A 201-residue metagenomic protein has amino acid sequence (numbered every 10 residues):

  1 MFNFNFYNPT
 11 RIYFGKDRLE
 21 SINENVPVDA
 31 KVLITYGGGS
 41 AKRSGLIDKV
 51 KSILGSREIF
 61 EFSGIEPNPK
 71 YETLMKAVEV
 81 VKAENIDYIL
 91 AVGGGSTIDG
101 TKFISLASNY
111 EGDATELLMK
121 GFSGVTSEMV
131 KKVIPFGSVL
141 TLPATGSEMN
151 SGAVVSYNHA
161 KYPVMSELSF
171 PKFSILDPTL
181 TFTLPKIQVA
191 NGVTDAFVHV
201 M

Functional and structural regions predicted by a protein language model:
M1-Y88: ATP/NTP phosphate-donor binding region
R11, K31-L33, F60, D87-L90 (+3 more regions): Structural motif
G39-R43, G94-I98, A144-T145: Gly/Ser/Thr-rich loops at beta-strand to alpha-helix junctions that form or flank small-molecule/cofactor-binding
S44-L46, G100-K102, E148-M149: Short glycine-/acidic-enriched loop or helix-start segments at secondary-structure transitions that form or flank
A77-V80, A107-S108, V154-S156: Short, hinge-like loop/turn segments at secondary-structure boundaries
V81-S123, V133-T141: A short, small-residue-rich loop immediately preceding and capping a beta-strand
G112-M201: A glycine/threonine-rich phosphate-anchoring loop and its flanking beta-alpha core in nucleotide/phosphate-binding
